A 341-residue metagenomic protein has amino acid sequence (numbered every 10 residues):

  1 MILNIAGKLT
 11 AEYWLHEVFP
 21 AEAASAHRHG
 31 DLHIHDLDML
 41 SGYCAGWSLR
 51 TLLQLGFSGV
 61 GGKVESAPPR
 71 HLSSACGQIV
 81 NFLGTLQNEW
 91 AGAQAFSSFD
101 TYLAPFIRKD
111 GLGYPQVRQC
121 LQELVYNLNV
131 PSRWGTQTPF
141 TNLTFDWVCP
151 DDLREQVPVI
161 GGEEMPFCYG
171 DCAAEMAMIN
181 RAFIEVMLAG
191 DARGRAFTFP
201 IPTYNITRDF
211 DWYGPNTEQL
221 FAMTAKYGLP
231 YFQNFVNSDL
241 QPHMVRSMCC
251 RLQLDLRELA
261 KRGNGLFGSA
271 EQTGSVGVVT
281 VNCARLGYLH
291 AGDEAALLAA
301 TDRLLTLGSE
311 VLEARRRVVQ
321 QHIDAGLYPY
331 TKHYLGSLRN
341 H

Functional and structural regions predicted by a protein language model:
M1-H341: Conserved catalytic cores of very large enzyme subunits
